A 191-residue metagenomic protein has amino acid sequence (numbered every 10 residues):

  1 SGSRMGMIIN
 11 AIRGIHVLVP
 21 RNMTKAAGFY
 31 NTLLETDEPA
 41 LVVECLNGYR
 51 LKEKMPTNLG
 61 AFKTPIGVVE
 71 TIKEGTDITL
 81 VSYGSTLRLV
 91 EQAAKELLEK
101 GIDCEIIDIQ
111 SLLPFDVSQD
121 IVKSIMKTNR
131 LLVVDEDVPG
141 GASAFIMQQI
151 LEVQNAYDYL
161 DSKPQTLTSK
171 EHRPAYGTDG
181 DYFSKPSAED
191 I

Functional and structural regions predicted by a protein language model:
S1-T36, S169: Conserved thiamine diphosphate
D37-E38, S162: Sequence-level motif detector for i,i+2 pairs with an aromatic at +2
E38-P39, I78: Short, surface-exposed beta-edge/turn micro-motifs
V42: Non-catalytic, usually N-terminal nucleic-acid engagement modules in DNA/RNA processing proteins
L46-I191: Thiamine diphosphate
